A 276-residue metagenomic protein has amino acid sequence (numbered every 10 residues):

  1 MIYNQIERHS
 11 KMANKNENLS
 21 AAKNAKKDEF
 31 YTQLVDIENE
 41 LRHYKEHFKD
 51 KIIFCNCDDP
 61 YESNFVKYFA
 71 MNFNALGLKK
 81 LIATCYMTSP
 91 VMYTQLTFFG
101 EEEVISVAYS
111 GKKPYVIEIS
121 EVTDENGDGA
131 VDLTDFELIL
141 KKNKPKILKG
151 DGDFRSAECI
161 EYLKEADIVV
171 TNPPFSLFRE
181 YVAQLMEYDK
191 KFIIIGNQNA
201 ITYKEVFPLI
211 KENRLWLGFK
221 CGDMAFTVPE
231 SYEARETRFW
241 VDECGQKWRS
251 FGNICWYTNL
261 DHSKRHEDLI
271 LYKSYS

Functional and structural regions predicted by a protein language model:
I2-S276: Class I S-adenosyl-L-methionine-dependent methyltransferase catalytic core
